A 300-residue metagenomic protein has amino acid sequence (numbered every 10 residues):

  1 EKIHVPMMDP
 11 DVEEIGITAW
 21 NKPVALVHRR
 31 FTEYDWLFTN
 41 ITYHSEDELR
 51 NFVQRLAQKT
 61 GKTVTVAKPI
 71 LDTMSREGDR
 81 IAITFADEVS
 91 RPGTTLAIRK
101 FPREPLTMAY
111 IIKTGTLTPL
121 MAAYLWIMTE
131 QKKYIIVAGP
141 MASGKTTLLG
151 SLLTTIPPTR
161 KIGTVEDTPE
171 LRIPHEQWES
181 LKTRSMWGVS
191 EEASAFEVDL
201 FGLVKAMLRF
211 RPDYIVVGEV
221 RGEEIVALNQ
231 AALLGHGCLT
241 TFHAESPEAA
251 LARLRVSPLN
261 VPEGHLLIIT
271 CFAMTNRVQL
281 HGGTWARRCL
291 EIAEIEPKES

Functional and structural regions predicted by a protein language model:
E1-E14, V66-A67: Phosphate-interacting basic helix/loop segments used at nucleotide- and nucleic-acid interfaces
H4, W126, V204-K205: Short hydrophobic/charged patches on amphipathic alpha-helices used for structural packing and interfaces
I17-Y134, E176: P-loop NTP-binding catalytic core
A67-P69, R80-F85, E166, G202 (+3 more regions): Glycine-rich, charged/polar anion/phosphate-binding loops that engage phosphate groups from diverse ligands
K132-M141, L153-Q279: Switch/coupling sub-region of P-loop NTPases
K145: Conserved lysine of the Walker
C271-S300: Conserved P-loop NTPase
